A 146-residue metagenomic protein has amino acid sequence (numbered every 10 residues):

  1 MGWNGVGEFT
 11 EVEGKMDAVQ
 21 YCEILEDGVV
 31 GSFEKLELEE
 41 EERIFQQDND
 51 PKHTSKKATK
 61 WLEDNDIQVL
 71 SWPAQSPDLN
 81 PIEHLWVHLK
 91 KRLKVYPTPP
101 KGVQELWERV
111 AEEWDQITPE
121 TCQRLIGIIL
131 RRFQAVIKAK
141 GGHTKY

Functional and structural regions predicted by a protein language model:
M1-E40: Electropositive, glycine- and tryptophan-enriched low-complexity nucleic-acid-binding patches
M1-W3, N49, L89: Residues immediately flanking
E34-R43, T118-R124: Surface-exposed helix-capping loop/turn segments at secondary-structure junctions
E39-H53, L79-N80: Acidic/histidine-rich, metal-coordinating catalytic segments
D64-Q68: Retroviral integrase
L70-P73: His/Asp/Glu-enriched short active-site or ligand-binding loop at hydrolase and phosphoryl-transfer sites
I82-Y146: C-terminal anion-handling pockets and recognition modules
